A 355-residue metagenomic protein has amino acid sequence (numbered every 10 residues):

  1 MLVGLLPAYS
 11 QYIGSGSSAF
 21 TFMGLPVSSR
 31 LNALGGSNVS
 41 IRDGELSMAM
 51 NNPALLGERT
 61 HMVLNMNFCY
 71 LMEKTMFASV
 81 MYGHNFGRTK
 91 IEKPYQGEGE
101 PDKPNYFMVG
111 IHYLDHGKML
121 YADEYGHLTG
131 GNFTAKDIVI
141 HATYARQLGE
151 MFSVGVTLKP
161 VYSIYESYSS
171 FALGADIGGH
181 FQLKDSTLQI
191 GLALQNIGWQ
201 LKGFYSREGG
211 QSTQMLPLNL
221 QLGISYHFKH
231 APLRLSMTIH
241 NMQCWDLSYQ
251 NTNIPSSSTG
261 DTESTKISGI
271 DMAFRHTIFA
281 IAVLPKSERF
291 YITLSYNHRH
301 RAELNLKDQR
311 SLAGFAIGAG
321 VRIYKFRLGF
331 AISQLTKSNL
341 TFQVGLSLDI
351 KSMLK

Functional and structural regions predicted by a protein language model:
M1-V3: Sec-dependent signal peptide recognition, specifically the positively charged N-region followed immediately by
L5-P7: N-terminal signal peptide c-region/cleavage motif recognized by signal peptidases
Y9-K355: Subset of outer-membrane beta-barrel
